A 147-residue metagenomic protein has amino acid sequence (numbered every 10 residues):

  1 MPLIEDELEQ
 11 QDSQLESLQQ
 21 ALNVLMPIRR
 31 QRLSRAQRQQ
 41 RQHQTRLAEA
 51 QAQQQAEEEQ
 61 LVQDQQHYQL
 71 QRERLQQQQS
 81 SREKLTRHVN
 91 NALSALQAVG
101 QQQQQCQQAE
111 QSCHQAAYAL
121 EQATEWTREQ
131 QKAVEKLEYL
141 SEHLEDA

Functional and structural regions predicted by a protein language model:
M1-A147: Charge-rich amphipathic alpha-helical interaction elements
